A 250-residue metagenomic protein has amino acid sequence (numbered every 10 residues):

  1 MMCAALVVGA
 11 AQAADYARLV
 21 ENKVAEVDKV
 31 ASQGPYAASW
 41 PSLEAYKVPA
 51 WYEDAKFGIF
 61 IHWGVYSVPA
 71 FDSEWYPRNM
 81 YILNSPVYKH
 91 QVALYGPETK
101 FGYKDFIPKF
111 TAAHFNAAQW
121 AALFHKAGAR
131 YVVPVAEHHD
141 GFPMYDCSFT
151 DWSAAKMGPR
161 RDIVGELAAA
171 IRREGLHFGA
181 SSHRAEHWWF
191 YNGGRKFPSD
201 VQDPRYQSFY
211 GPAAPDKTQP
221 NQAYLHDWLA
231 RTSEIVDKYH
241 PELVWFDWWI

Functional and structural regions predicted by a protein language model:
M1-G9: Bacterial N-terminal signal peptides
A13-I250: Mature catalytic domains of secreted/periplasmic carbohydrate-active enzymes
